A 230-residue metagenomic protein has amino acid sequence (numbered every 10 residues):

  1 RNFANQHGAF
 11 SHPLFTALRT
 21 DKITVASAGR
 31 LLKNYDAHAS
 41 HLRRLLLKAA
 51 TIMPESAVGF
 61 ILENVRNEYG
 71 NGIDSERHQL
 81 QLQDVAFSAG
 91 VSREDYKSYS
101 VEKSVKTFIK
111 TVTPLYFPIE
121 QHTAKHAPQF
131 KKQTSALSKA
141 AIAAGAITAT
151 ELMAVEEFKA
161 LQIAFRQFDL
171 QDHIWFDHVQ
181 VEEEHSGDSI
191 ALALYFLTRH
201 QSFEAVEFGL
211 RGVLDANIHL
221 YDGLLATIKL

Functional and structural regions predicted by a protein language model:
R1-L230: Non-heme di-metal
